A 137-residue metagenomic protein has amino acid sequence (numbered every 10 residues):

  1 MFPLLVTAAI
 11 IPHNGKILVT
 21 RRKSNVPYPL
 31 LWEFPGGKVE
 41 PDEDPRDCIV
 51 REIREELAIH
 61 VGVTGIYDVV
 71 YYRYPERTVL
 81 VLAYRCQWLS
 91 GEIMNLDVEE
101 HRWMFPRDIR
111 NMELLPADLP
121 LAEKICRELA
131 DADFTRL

Functional and structural regions predicted by a protein language model:
M1-I17, K38, V69: Conserved N-terminal beta-strand and adjoining loop/helix that marks the start of the Nudix/MutT-like hydrolase domain
L5-T7, G15, V79-L82, E99: Change "...and in nucleic-acid phosphodiester-cleaving endonucleases..." to "...and in nucleic-acid processing enzymes
I11-P12, V19, C86-W88, W103: Conserved hydrophobic "DFG−1" position in protein kinase catalytic cores
V26-L30: A conserved beta-turn-beta hairpin within the catalytic core of GNAT-like acetyltransferases that forms part
F34-I66, F105: The catalytic Nudix box helix
H60, V70-E92, E100-R102: Active-site-adjacent beta-strand/loop module that shapes the phosphate/pyrophosphate-binding cleft
R85, M94-I125: NUDIX/MutT-family hydrolases
C126-L137: Generic C-terminal helix-cap and adjacent flexible tail
